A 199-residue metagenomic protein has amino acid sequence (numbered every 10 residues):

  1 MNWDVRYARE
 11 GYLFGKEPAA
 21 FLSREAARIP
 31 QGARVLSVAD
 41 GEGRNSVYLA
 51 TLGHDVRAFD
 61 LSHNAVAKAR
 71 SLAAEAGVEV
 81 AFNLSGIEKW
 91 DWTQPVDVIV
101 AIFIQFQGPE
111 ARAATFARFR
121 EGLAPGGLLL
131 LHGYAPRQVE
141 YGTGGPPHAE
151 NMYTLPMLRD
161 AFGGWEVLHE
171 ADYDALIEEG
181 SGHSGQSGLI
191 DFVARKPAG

Functional and structural regions predicted by a protein language model:
M1-P30: Conserved class I S-adenosyl-L-methionine
S62-N64: Conserved SAM/SAH-binding beta-strand->alpha-helix loop
A69-R70: Conserved SAM-binding loop
E75-E88: Conserved SAM-binding strand-loop segment of SAM-dependent methyltransferases
W90-V98: A short acidic, Gly/Pro-enriched loop at the edge of an enzyme's catalytic core that lines a small-molecule cofactor
F106-F119: A short, conserved alpha-helix within the catalytic core of class I
G126-Y134: Conserved beta-strand signature within the Rossmann-like core of class I S-adenosyl-L-methionine
E150-A171: Short alpha-helix
